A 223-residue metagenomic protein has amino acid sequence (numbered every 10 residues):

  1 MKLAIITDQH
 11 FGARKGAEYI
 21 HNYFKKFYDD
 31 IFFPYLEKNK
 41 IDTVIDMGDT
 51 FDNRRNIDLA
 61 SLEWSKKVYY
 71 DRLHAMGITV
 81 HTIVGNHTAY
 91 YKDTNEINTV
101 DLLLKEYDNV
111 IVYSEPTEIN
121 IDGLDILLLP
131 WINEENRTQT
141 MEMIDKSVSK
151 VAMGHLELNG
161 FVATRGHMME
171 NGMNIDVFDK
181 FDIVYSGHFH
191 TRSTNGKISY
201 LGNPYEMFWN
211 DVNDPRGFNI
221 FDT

Functional and structural regions predicted by a protein language model:
M1-L3, D29, Y35-E37, E135 (+5 more regions): A structural signal for the main folded, soluble domain(s) of proteins
K2, Q9, A13-E118, V177-F181: Core catalytic region of metal-dependent phosphoesterases/phosphodiesterases, especially metallo-beta-lactamase-like
K2-L3, T43, L124-D125, S149-V151 (+1 more regions): Structural motif
H10-R14, D52-R55, T82-T94, I119-N120 (+4 more regions): Active-site environment of divalent metal-dependent phosphoester hydrolases
E37, H74-A75, K146-S149, F178 (+2 more regions): Secondary-structure boundary elements
D46, N53, L127-L129, G154 (+1 more regions): Redox-cofactor binding/interface segments in oxidoreductases and associated redox assembly factors
N86-D176, L201-P204, I220: Conserved catalytic scaffold of divalent metal-dependent phosphoesterases
T164-T223: Conserved beta-sheet core of the metallophosphoesterase superfamily
